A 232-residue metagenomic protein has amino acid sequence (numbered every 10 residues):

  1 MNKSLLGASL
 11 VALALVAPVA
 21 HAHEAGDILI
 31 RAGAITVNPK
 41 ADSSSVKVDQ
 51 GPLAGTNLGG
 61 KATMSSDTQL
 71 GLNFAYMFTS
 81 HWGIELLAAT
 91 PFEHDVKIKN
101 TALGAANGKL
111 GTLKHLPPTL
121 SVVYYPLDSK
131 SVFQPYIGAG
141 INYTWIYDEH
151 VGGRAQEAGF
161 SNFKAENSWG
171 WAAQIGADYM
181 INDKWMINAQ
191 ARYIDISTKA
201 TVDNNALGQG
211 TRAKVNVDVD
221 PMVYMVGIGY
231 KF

Functional and structural regions predicted by a protein language model:
M1-G26: Cleavable N-terminal export/targeting peptides
H21-N73, G229-K231: Short glycine/proline- and aromatic-enriched beta-strand/turn motifs that initiate or cap beta-hairpins
D27, N38, N73-G153, V219-F232: Gram-negative (and chloroplast) outer-membrane scaffold detector with strong preference for beta-barrel transmembrane
D42-Q50, D95-A105, Y147-A158, A200-G208: Outer-membrane beta-barrel translocator domains and adjoining extracellular loop/strand segments of Gram-negative
T56-G60, L103-G111, A155-F163, G210-N216: Extracellular loop and loop/strand-boundary signature of outer-membrane beta-barrel proteins
A62-T68, T112-P117, F163-G170, N216-P221: Short sequence motifs at beta-strands and strand-loop junctions characteristic of Gram-negative outer-membrane
E93-K97, N182-F232: Predominantly the C-terminal beta-signal and adjacent terminal strand-loop region of outer-membrane beta-barrel
P118-L120, I137-Y143, N167-A177, R192: Hydrophobic alpha-helical segments of small multi-pass membrane proteins
